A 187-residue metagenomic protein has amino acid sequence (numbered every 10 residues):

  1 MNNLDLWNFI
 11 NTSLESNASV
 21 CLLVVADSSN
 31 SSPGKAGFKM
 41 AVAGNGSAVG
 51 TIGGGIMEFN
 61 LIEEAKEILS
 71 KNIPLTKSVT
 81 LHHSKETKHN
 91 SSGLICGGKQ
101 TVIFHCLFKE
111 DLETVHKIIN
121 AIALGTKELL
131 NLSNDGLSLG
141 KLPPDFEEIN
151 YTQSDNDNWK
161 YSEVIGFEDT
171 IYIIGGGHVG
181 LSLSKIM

Functional and structural regions predicted by a protein language model:
M1-M187: Segments forming oxygen-rich coordination pockets for charged ligands
